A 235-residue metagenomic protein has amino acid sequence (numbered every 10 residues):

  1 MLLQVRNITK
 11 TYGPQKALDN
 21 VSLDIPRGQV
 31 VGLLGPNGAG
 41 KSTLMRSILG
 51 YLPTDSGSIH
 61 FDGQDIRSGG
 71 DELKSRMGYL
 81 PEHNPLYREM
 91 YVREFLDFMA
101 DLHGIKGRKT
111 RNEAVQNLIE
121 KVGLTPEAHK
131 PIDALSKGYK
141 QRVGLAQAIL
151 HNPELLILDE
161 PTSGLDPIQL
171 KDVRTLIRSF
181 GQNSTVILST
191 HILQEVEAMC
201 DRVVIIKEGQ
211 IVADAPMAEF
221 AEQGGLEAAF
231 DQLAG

Functional and structural regions predicted by a protein language model:
G57-S68, E72-L73: Conserved ABC transporter NBD signature motif
E89, P131-G138: Conserved ABC ATPase signature
D97, D101-G104, K109-E127: Conserved ABC ATPase "signature" region
N152: Conserved catalytic motifs of ABC-family nucleotide-binding domains
L156-E160: Catalytic Walker B motif of ABC-type/P-loop ATPase nucleotide-binding domains
D214-A215: ABC ATPase "signature
